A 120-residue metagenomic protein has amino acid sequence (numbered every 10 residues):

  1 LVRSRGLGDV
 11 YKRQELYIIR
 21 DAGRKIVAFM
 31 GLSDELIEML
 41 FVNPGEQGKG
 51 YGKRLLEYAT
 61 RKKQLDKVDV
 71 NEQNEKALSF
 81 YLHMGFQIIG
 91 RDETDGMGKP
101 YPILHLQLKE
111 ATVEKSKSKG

Functional and structural regions predicted by a protein language model:
L1-Y11: Single conserved hydrophobic/aromatic residue that forms the stacking wall/gate of nucleotide- or nucleobase-binding
Q14, K99-H105: Short hydrophobic/aromatic beta-strand or adjacent loop that forms the aromatic wall/cage of a ligand/substrate-binding
E15-A28: Conserved beta-hairpin
M30-E35: A conserved beta-strand-loop-helix scaffold within acyl/acetyltransferase catalytic domains
L36-Q47, V70-N71: A short, internal acetyl-CoA/4′-phosphopantetheine-binding micro-motif in the GNAT/acyltransferase core
E46, G50-Y58: Conserved acetyl-CoA pyrophosphate-binding loop and the N-cap/start of the following alpha-helix in GNAT-like
K53-R54, N74-R91, G98-P100: Conserved active-site alpha-helix within GNAT-family acetyltransferase domains
R61-Q73: Conserved GNAT acetyl-CoA-binding A-motif
